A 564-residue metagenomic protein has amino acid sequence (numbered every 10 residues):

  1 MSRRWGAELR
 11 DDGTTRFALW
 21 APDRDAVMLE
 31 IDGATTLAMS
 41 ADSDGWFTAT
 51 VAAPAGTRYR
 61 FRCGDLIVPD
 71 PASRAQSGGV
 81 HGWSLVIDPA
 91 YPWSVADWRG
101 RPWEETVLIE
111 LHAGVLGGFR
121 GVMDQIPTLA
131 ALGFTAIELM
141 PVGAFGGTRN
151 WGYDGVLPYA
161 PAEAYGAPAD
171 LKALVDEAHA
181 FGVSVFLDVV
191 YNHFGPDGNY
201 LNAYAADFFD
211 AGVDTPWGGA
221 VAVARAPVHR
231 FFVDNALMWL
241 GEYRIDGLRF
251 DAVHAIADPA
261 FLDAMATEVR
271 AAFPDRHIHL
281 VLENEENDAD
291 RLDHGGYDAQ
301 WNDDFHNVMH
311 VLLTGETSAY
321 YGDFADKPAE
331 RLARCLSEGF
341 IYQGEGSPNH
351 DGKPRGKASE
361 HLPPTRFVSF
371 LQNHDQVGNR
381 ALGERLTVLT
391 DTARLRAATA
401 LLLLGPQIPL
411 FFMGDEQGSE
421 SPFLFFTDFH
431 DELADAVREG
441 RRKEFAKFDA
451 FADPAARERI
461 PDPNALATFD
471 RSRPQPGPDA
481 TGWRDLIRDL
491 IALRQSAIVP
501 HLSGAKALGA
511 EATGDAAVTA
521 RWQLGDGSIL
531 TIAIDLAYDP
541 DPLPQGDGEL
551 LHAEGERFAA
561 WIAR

Functional and structural regions predicted by a protein language model:
M1-R16, T36-E110, G117, E432-A436: The feature marks proteins involved in alpha-glucan
R3, Y342-P354, F411-F412, Q417-F426 (+1 more regions): Glycan-recognition and catalytic regions of carbohydrate-active enzymes
F17-L19, I529-D535: Short, well-ordered beta-strand segments enriched in hydrophobic/aromatic residues
W20-A26, P54, A537-D539: Short proline/glycine-enriched turn/loop motifs at strand-loop junctions of beta-rich domains
A21, A55-R58, L551-R564: C-terminal beta-strand-rich structural cap/linker in extracellular carbohydrate-active enzymes
V80-H81, A266-D453: Conserved alpha/beta catalytic core and glycan-binding cleft of carbohydrate-active enzymes
R99-W103, H112-L282, A289-R291: Substrate-binding/active-site clefts of carbohydrate-active enzymes
L490-I498, P540-W561: C-terminal accessory region downstream of the catalytic core in glycan-modifying enzymes
